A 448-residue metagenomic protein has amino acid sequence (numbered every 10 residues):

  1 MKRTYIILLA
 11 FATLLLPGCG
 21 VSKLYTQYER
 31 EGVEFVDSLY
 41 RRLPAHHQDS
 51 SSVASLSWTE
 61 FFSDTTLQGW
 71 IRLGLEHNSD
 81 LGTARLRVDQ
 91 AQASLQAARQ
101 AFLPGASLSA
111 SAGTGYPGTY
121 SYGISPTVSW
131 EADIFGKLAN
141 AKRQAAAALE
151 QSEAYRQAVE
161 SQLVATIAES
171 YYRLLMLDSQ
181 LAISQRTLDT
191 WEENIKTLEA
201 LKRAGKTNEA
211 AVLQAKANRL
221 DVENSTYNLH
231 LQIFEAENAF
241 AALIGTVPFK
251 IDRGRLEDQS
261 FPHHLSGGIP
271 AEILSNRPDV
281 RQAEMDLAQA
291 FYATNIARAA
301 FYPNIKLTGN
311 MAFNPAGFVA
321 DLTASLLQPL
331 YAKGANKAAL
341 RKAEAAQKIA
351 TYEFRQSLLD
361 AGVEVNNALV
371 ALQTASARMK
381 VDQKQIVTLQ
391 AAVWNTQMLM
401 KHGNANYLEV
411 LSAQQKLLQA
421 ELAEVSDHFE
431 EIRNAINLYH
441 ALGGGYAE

Functional and structural regions predicted by a protein language model:
M1-E76, H230-S275, A441-E448: Terminal intrinsically disordered/low-complexity segments used for targeting and assembly
L15-G20, T197, L326-L327: Hydrophobic membrane-targeting signal helices
S57, S63-T66, W70-L73, H77 (+9 more regions): Small/polar-residue-enriched beta-strand and adjacent coil segments characteristic of outer-membrane beta-barrel
A147, A154-I269, A371, A375 (+3 more regions): Periplasmic alpha-helical coiled-coil/stalk elements that build and connect Gram-negative outer-membrane
K202-K206, M400-N404, A441-G445: A short glycine-centered flexible hinge/capping loop motif at secondary-structure junctions
I273, L326, A343, A350 (+9 more regions): Hydrophobic, well-ordered secondary-structure elements that form the walls of internal hydrophobic environments
